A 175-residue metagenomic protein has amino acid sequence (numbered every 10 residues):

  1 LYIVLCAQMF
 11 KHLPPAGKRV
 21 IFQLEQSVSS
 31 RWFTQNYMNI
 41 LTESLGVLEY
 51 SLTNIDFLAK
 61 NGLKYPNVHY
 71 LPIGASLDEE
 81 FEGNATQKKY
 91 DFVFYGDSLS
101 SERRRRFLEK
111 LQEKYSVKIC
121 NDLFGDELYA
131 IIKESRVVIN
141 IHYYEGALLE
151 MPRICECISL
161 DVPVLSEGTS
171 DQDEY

Functional and structural regions predicted by a protein language model:
L1-G17, I21-Y175: Nucleotide-sugar donor-binding catalytic core of glycosyltransferases
